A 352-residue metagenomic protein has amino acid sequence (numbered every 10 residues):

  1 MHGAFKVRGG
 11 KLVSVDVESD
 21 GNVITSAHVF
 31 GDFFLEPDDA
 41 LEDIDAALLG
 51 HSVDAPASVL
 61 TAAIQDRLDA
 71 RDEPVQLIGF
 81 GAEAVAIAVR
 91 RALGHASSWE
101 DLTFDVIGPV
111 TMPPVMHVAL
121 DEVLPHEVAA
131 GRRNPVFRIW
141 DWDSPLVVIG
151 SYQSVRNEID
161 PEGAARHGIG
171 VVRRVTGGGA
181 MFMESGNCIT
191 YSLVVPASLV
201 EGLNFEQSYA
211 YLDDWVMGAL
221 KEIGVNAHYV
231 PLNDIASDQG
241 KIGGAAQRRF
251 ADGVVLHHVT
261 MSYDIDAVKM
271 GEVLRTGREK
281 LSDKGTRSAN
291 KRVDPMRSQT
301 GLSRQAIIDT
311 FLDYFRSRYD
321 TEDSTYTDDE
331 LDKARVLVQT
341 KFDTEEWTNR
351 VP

Functional and structural regions predicted by a protein language model:
M1-G10, Q76, F80-E162, R166 (+2 more regions): Active-site loop/lid in soluble adenylation, ligation, and acyl-transfer enzymes
G3-G9, S14-D20, I24-G31, D160-A164 (+2 more regions): Catalytic beta-strand/loop module used to bind and position nucleotide/cofactor moieties in cofactor-attachment
G9-S14, S19-G94, M296: Active-site- and interface-proximal helix/loop "cap" or "latch" segments in soluble metabolic and energy-transducing
S19-G21, G31-F33, D141-D143, S151-Q153 (+2 more regions): Short glycine-rich, polar/acidic loop-and-turn segments at beta strand-coil junctions
L48, S52, L68-D72, L93-S97 (+5 more regions): Structural signal for hydrophobic packing residues in well-ordered secondary-structure cores of soluble enzyme domains
S58, L274-E279, T327-D329: Short alpha-helical "patches" and their helix-cap loops
I169: Active-site-adjacent structural elements in enzyme catalytic domains
